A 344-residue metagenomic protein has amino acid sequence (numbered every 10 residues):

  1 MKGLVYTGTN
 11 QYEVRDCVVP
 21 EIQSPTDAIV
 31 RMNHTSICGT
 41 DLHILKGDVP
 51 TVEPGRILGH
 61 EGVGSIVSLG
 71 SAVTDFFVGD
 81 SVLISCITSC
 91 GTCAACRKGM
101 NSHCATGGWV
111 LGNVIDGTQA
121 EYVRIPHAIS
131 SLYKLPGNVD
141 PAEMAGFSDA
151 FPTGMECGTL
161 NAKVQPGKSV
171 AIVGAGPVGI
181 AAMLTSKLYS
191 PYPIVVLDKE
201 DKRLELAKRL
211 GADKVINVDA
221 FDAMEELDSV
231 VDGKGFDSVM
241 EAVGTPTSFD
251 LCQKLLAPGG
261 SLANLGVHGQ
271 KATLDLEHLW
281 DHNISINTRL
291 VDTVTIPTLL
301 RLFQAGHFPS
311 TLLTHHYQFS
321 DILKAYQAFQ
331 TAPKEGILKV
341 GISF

Functional and structural regions predicted by a protein language model:
M1-G3, D250, K254, T293 (+1 more regions): C-terminal hydrophobic helical "lid"/dimerization subdomain of Rossmann-like NAD(P)H-dependent oxidoreductases
T7, V19-P20, E53-G59, L111-D116 (+1 more regions): Short Gly/Pro-enriched turn/cap motifs at secondary-structure boundaries
P20-T35, D48-R97, P136-V139: Glycine-rich beta-strand-centered segment in the early N-terminal region that forms part of a ligand/cofactor-binding
C90-V173: NAD(P)H dinucleotide-binding glycine-rich loop of Rossmann-like/cofactor-binding domains, especially the beta1-alpha1
V139-F221, E225: Mid-domain Rossmann-like dinucleotide-binding core that forms the NAD(H)/NADP(H) cofactor-binding site
A162-Q165, E205-S285: Glycine-rich cofactor phosphate-binding loops and adjacent beta1-alpha1 units of small-molecule cofactor enzyme domains
E200, H268, D292: Residues in the short beta-alpha loop(s) of Rossmann-like NAD(P)-binding domains
S261, T273-L312: Rossmann-fold dehydrogenase core element
